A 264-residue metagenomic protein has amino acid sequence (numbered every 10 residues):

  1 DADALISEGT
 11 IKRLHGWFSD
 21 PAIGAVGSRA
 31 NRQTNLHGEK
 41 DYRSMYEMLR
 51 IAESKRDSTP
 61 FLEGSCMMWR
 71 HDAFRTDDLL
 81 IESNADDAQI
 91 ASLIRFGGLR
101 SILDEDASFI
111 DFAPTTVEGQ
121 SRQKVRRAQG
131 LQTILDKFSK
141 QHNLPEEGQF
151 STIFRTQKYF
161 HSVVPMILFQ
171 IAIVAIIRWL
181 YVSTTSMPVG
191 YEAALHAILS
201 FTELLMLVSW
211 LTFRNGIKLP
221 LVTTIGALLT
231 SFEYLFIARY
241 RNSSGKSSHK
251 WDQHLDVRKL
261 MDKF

Functional and structural regions predicted by a protein language model:
A2, I11, A73-F74, K259-K263: Polar-ligand-bearing catalytic/cofactor-coordination segments of membrane-embedded or membrane-tethered inner-membrane
A4-I6: Acidic metal-phosphate-binding loop of nucleotide-sugar-dependent transferases
E8-S83, A227: Long helical/loop segments within the catalytic core of UDP-sugar-dependent glycosyltransferases, especially the large
F18-Y46, I81-S83, I90-Q157, Y234-R241: Catalytic donor/gating beta->alpha subdomain of glycosyltransferases that bind UDP-sugars
D41, T184-F201: Hydrophobic alpha-helical transmembrane segments
E118-G119, S139-I153, F201-F264: Juxtamembrane C-terminal module of membrane proteins
Q157-A175: Core segments of transmembrane alpha-helices that mediate helix-helix packing or line hydrophobic substrate/ligand
V174-S183, S209-R214: Hydrophobic alpha-helical transmembrane segments
